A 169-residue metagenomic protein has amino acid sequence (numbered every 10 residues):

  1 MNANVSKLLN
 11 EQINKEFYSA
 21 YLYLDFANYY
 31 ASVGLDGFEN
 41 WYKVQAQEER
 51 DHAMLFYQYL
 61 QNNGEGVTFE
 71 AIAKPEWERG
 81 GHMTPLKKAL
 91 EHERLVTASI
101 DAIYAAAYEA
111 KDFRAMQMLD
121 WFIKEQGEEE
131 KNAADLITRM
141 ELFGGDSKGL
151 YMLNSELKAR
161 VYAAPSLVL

Functional and structural regions predicted by a protein language model:
M1-L169: Iron-associated oxidoreductase/ferritin-like identity signal
